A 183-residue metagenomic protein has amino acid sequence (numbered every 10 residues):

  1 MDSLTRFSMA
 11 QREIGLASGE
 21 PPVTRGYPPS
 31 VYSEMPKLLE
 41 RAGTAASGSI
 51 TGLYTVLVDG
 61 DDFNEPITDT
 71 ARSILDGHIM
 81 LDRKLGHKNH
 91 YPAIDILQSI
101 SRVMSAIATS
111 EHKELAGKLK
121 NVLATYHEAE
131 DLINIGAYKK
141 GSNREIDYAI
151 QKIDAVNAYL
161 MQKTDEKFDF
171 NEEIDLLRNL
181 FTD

Functional and structural regions predicted by a protein language model:
M1-D183: P-loop NTPase catalytic core
